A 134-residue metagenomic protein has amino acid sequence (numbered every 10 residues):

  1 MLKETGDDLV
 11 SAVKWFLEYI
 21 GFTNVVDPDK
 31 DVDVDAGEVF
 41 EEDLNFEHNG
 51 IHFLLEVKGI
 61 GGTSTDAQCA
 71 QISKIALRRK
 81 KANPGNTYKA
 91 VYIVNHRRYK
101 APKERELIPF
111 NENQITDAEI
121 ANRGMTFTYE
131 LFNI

Functional and structural regions predicted by a protein language model:
M1-I134: Catalytic core segments in nucleotide and nucleic-acid processing enzymes
